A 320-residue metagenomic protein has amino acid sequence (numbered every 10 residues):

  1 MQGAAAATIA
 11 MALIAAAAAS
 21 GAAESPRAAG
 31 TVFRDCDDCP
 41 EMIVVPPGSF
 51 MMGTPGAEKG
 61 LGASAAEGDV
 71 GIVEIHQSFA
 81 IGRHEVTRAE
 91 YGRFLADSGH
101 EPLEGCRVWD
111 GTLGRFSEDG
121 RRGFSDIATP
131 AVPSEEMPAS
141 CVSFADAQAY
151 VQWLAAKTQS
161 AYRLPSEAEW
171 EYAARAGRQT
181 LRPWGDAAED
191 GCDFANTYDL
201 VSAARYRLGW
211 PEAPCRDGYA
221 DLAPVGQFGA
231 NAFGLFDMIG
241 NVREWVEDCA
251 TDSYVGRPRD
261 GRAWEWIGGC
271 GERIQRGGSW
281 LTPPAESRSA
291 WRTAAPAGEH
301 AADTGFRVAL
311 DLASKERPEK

Functional and structural regions predicted by a protein language model:
M1-A4: Positively charged n-region of N-terminal signal peptides that target proteins for export
A7-A16: Bacterial N-terminal signal peptides
A19-A23: Boundary at the C-terminal end of the N-terminal hydrophobic targeting segment
S25-R34: N-terminal pre-domain segments of enzymes
R34-G111, C141-A145, G240, L312: A short glycine-rich, aromatic-capped structural motif
M51, P55-A57, G62, E101 (+3 more regions): Functional-site microenvironments in short loops/helix caps that host divalent-cation chemistry
A302-E316: Short, structured beta-strand segments at or near domain termini in extracellular proteins/domains
P318-K320: Short, solvent-exposed mixed-charge patches
